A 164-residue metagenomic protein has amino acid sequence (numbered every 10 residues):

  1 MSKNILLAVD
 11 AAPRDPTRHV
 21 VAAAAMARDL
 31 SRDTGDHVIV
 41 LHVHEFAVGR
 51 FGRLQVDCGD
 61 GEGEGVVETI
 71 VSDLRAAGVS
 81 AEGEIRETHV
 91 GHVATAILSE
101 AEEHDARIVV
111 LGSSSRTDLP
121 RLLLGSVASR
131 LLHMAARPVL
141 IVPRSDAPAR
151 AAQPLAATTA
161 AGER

Functional and structural regions predicted by a protein language model:
M1, R75-V109, A149-A151, L155-R164: Structural beta-alpha unit
S2-D57, D73, A77-V79, T159 (+1 more regions): Small/aliphatic-rich secondary-structure junction motif
V9, H42, I108, G112-S114 (+1 more regions): Short secondary-structure boundary segments
D15, I108-R130, P148-A152: Glycine-rich, Arg-bearing micro-motifs that act as flexible, cationic patches
V21-A23, L98-S99, L123-A128: Charged helix-capping and loop-helix junction motifs
I39-L41, E82-R86, L140: General small-molecule cofactor/ligand-binding pocket signal
V56-G65: A short acidic, glycine-rich active-site loop that binds or catalyzes chemistry on phosphate/adenosine moieties
M134-R150: Short, flexible loop segments at boundaries between secondary-structure elements
